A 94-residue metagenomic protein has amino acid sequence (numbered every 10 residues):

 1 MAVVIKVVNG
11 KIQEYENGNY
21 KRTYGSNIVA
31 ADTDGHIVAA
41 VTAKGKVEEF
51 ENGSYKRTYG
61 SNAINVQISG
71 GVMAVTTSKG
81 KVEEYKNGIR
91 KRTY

Functional and structural regions predicted by a protein language model:
M1-V7, A30-A31, H36-T42, G71-T77: Short beta-strand elements that form the blades of beta-propeller/WD-repeat-like and other beta-sheet-rich scaffold
V8-G25, K46-G60, E83-Y94: Surface-exposed loop/turn elements that mediate protein-protein interactions on large endomembrane-trafficking
N27-V29, A63-I64: Structured surface patches comprising rigid loops and adjacent beta-strands/short helices at the edges of well-ordered
K56-T58, N62-Q67, M73-K79: Short, solvent-exposed interaction modules
